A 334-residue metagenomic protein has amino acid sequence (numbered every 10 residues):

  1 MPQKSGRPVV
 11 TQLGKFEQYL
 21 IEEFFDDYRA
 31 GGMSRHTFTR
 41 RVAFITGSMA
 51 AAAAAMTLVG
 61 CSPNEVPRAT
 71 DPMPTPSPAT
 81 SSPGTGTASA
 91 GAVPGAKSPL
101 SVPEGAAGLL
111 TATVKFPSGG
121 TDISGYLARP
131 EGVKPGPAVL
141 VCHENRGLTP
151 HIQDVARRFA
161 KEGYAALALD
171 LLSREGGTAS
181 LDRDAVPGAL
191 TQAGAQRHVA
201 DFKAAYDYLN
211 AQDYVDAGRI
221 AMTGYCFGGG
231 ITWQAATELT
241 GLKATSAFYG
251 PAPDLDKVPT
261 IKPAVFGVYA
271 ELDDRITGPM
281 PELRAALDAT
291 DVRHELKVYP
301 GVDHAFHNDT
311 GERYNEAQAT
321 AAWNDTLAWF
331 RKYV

Functional and structural regions predicted by a protein language model:
M1-T37, T46, M56, G60: N-terminal secretory signal peptides
K4, D27, S34-T37, R41 (+7 more regions): Serine-hydrolase catalytic machinery in alpha/beta-hydrolase-like enzymes
K203-K262: Primarily recognizes the serine-hydrolase "nucleophile elbow" in alpha/beta-hydrolase and SGNH/GDSL folds
T260-V265, T290-R293: Short, proline-enriched alpha-helix->beta-strand connector loops that line the catalytic pocket of alpha/beta-hydrolase
G267-Y269: Short beta-strand/loop motif that positions the catalytic acidic residue of the alpha/beta-hydrolase fold
L272-T277: Acidic catalytic loop of the alpha/beta-hydrolase fold
M280-D291: Conserved loop-alpha-helix segment in the C-terminal half of the alpha/beta-hydrolase fold that carries the catalytic
R293-V334: C-terminal catalytic histidine-bearing segment of alpha/beta-hydrolase fold enzymes
